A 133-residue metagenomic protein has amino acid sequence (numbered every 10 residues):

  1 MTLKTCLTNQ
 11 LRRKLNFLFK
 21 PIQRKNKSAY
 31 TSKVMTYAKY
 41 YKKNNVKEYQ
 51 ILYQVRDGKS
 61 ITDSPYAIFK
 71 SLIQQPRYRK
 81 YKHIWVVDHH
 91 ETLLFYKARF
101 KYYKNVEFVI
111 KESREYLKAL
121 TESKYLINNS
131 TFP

Functional and structural regions predicted by a protein language model:
M1-E48: Membrane-proximal basic amphipathic "stem/tether" segments
Y49-P133: Active-site and donor-binding regions of nucleotide-sugar-utilizing enzymes
